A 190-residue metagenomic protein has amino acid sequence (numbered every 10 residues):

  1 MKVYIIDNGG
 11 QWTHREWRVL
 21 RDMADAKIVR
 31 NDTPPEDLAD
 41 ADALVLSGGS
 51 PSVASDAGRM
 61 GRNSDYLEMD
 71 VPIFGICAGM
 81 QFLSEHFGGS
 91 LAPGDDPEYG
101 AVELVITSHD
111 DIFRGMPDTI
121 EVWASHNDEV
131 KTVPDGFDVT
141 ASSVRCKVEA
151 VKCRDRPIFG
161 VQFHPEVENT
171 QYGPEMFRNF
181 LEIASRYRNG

Functional and structural regions predicted by a protein language model:
K2-V3, G10-I76, Q81, F87 (+1 more regions): Flexible gly/pro-rich beta->alpha loop and the following alpha-helix that scaffold active-site loops
Y4-V19, G115-E129: Charged, low-complexity, helix/coiled-coil-prone segments
N8, L46-S50, N127, F163-P165: Glycine-rich His-Gly loop
M60-M69, I73-I76, Q81-E175, E182-I183: Pocket-forming structural segment of enzyme catalytic cores
